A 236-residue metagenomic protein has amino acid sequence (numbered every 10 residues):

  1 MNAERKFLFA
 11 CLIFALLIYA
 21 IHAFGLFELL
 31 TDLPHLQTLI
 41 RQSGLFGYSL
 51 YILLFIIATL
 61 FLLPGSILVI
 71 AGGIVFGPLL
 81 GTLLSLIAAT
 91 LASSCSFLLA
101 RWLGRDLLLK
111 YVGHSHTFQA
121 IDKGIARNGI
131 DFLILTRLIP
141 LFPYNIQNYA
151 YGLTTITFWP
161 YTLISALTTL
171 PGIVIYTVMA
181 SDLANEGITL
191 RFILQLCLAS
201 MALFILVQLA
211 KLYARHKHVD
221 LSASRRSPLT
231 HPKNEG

Functional and structural regions predicted by a protein language model:
N2-L8, L17-Y51, T90-I146, L153-T154 (+2 more regions): Membrane-interfacial helix-loop-helix
I13-I18, A58, A92, S96 (+3 more regions): Alpha-helical transmembrane segments of multipass membrane proteins
L45-T90, K123-D182: Hydrophobic alpha-helical membrane segments of integral membrane proteins
S66-L68, C197-L198, A210-L212: Short, charged low-complexity intrinsically disordered segments located at boundaries of structured domains
S165-L196, M201, I205-Q208: Alpha-helical transmembrane segments and their immediate juxtamembrane interface regions
